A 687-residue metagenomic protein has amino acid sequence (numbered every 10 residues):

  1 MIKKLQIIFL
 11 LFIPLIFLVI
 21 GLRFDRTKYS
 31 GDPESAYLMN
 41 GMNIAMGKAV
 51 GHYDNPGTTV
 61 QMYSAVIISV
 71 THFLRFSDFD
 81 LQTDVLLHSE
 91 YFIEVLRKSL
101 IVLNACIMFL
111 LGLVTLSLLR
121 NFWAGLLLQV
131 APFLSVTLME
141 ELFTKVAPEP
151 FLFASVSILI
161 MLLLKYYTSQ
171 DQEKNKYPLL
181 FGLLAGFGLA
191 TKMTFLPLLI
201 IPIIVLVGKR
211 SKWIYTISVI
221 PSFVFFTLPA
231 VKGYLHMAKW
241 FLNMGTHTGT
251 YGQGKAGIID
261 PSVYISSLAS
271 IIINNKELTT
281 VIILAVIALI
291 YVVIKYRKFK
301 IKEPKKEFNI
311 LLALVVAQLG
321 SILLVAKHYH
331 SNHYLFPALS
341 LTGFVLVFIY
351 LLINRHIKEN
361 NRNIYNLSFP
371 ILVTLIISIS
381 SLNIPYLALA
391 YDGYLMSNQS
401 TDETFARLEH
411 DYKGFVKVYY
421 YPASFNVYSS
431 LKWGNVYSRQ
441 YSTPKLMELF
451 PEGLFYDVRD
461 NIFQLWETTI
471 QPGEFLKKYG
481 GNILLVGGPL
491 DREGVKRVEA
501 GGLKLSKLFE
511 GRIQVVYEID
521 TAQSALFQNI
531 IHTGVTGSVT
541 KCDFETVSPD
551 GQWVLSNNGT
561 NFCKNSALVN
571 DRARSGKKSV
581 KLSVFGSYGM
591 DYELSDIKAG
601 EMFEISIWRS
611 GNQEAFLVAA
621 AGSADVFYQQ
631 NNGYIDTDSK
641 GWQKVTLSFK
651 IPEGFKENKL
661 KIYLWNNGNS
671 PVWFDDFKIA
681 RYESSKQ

Functional and structural regions predicted by a protein language model:
K3-K4, K165-Q172, P197-S222, Y296-K298 (+1 more regions): Perimembrane helix-loop-helix junctions
K4-L11, L183, I220-P221, Y350-Y386: Signature aromatic-anchored transmembrane alpha helix within multi-pass, membrane-resident enzymes that catalyze glycan
K4-Q6, F76-L87, F109-V136, A154: Transmembrane-helix signature of polytopic, membrane-embedded enzymes that assemble or transfer cell-envelope glycans
L86-E90, E94-R120, I158-L162, A288-K298: Transmembrane-helix motifs of polytopic, lipid-linked glycan transferases
E141-L152: Short acidic/glycine- and proline-prone juxtamembrane loop motifs at membrane-interface regions of multi-pass membrane
W213-I272, E277-T280: Membrane-lumen/periplasm interface segments of specific transmembrane helices in polyprenyl phosphate-linked
T374-P444, T533-T536: Membrane-embedded, lumen/periplasm-facing catalytic core of multi-pass transferases that use lipid-linked donors
K413, Y419-Y421, L431-L526: Luminal/periplasmic acceptor-recognition loop/helix of membrane-associated glycosyltransferases
